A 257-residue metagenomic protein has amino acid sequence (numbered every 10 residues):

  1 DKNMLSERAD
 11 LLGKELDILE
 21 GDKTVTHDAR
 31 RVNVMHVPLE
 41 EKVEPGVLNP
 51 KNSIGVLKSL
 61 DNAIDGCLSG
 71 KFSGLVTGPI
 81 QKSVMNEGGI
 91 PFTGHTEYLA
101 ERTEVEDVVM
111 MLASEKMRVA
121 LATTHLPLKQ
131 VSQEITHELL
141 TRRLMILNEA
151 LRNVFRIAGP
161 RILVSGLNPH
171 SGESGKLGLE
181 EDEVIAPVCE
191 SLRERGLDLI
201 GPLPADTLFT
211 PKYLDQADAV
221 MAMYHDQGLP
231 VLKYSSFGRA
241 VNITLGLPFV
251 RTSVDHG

Functional and structural regions predicted by a protein language model:
D1-H95, E138-M223, Q227-N242, G246-P248 (+1 more regions): Contiguous, glycine/small-aliphatic-enriched amphipathic segments in soluble metabolic enzymes
R102-M117, L247-G257: Short, flexible loop segments at boundaries between secondary-structure elements
L112-R142: Ligand-binding beta-strand-loop-alpha-helix segment within the catalytic cores of soluble metabolic enzymes
